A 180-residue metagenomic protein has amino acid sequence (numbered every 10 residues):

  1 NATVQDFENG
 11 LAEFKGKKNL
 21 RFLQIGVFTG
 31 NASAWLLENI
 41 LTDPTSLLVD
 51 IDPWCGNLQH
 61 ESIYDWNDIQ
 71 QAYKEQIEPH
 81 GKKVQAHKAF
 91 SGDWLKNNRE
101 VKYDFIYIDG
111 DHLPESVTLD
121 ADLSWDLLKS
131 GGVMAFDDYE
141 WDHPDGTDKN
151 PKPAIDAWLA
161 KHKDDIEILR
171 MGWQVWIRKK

Functional and structural regions predicted by a protein language model:
V4-K180: S-adenosylmethionine/decaboxylated-SAM
